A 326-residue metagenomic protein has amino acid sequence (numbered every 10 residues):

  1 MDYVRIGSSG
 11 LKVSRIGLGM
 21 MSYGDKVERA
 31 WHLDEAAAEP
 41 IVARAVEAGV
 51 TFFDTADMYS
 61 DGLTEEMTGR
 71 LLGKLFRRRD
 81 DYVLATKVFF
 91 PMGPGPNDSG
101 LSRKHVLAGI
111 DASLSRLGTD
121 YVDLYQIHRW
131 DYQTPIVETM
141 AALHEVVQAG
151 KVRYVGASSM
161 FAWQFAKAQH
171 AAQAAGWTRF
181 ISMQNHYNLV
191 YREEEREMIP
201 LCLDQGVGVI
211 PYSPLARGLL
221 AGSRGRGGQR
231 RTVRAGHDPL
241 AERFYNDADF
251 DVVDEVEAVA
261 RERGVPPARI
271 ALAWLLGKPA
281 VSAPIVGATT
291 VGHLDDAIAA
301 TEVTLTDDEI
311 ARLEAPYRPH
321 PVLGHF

Functional and structural regions predicted by a protein language model:
M1-Y82, Q148: N-terminal binding-site loop/beta-alpha segment at the start of enzyme catalytic domains that lines or forms
Y3, D131-A315: Beta/alpha (TIM)-barrel catalytic core signal, keyed to glycine-rich beta->alpha loops juxtaposed to Asp/Glu that bind
V13-G17, T51-F52, D81-A85, Y121-L124 (+4 more regions): Structural preference for beta-strand elements that scaffold enzyme active sites
Y23-A36, M92-L107, Q133: Active-site mouth loops of central-metabolism enzymes
H32-A45, G100-L117, F165-Q169: Short, acidic/polar
L72-D80, S115-G118, V147, Q169-A175: Acidic (Asp/Glu)-rich catalytic clusters
L75-G100: Structural motif corresponding to the early beta-alpha repeats
S115-T134: Active-site groove signature of glycoside hydrolases
